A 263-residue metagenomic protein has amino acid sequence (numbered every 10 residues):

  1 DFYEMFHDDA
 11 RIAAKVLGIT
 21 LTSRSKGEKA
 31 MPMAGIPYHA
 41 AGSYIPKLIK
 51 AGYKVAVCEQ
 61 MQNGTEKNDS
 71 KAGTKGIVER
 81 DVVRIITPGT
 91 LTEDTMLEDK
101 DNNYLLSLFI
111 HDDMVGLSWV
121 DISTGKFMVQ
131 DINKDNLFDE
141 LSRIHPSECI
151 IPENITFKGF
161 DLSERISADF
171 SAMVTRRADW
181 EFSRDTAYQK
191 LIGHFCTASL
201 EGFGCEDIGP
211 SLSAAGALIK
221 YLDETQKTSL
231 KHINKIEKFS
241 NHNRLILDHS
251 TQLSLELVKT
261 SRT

Functional and structural regions predicted by a protein language model:
D1-T263: Basic, polar low-complexity surface loops/patches
